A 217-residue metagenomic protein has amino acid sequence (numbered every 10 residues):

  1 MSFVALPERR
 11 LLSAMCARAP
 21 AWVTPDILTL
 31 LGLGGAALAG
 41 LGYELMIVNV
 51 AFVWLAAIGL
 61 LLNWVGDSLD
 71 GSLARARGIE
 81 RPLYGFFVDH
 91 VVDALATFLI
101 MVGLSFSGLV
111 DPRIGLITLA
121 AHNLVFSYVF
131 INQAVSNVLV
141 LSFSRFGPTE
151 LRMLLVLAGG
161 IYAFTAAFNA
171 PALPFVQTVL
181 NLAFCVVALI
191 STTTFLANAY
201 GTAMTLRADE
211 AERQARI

Functional and structural regions predicted by a protein language model:
M1-A57, V102-I217: Hydrophobic alpha-helical transmembrane segments
F52-V102, Y128-N132, A197-M204: Acidic (Asp/Glu-rich) catalytic motifs at the cytosolic membrane interface
